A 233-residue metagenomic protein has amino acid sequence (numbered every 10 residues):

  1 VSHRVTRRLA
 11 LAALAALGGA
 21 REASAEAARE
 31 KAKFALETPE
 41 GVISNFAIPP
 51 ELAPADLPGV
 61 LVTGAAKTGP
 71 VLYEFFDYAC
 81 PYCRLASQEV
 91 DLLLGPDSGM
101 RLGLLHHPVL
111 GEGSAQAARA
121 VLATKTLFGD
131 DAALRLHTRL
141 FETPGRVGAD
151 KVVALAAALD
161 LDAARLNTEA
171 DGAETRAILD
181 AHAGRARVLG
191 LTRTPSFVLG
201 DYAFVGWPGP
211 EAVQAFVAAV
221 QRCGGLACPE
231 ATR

Functional and structural regions predicted by a protein language model:
V1-V5, A16: Secretory targeting signals
S2-H3, D56, D77, D160-D162: Poly-acidic low-complexity segments
L11-A13, L17-G113, D171, T175-V188 (+2 more regions): Extracytoplasmic thiol/disulfide redox context detector
E26-A28, V109-T194, V198-R233: Cysteine-centric redox/oxidoreductase cores and disulfide-bonded domains
